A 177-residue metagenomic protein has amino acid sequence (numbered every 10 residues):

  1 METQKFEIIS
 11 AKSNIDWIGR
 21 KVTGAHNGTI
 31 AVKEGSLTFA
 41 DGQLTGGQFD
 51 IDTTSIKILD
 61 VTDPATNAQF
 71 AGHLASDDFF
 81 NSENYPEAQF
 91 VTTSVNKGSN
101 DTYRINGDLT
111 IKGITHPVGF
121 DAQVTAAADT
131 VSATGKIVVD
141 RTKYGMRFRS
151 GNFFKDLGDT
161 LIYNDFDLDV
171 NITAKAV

Functional and structural regions predicted by a protein language model:
M1-V177: Low-complexity, acidic/polar, glycine-enriched regions of mature
